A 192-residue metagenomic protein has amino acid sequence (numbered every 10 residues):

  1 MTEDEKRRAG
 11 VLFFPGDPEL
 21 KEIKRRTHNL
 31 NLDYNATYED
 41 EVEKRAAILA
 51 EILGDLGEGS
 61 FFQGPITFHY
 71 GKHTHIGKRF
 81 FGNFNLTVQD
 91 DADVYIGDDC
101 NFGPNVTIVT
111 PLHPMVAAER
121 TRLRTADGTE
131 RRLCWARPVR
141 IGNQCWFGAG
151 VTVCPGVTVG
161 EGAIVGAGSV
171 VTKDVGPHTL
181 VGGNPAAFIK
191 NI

Functional and structural regions predicted by a protein language model:
M1-G59, M115, P185-I192: Terminal amphipathic alpha-helical/low-complexity segments used for targeting or macromolecular assembly
D4-E5, I52, E130-R131, R137-P138 (+1 more regions): Short secondary-structure boundary/capping segments
R8, R140-G142, G176: Residue-level recognition of short, solvent-exposed, well-ordered loop/turn junctions that link secondary-structure
I66-I76, F81-V157, N184-P185, K190-I192: Flexible, glycine/small-residue-enriched loop-and-beta-strand segment within the central core of proteins
T152-G182, A186: C-terminal/domain-terminus segments
